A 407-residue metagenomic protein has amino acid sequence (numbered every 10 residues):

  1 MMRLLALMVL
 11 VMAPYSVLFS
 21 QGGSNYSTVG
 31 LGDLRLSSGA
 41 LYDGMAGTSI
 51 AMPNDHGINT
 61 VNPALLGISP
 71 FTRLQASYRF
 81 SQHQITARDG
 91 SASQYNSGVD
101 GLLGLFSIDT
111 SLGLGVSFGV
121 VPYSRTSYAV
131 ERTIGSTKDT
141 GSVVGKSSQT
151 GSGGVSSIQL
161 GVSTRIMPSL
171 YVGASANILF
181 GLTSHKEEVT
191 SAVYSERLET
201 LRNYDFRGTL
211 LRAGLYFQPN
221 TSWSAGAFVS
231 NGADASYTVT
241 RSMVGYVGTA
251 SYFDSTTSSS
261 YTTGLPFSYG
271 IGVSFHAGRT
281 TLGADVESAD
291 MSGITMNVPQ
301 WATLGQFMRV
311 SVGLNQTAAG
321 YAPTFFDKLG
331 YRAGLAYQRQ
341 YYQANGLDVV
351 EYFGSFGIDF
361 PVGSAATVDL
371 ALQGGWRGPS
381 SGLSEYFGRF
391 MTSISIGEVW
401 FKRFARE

Functional and structural regions predicted by a protein language model:
L4-A13: Sec-dependent N-terminal signal peptides
Y15-S20: Sec/Tat signal peptide C-region and signal peptidase I cleavage site
Q21-E407: Subset of outer-membrane beta-barrel
